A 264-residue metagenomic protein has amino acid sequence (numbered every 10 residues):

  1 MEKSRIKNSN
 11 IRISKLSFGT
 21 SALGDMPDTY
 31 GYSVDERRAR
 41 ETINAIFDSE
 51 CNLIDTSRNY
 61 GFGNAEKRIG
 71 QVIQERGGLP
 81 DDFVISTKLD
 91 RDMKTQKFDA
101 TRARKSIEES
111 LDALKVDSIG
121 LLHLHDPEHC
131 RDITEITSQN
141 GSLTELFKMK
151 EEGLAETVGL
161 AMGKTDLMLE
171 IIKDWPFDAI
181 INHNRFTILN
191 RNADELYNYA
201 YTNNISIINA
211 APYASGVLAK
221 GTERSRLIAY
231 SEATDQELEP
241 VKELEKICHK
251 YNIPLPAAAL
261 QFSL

Functional and structural regions predicted by a protein language model:
M1-F83: N-terminal binding-site loop/beta-alpha segment at the start of enzyme catalytic domains that lines or forms
I6, F18, I46, I54 (+9 more regions): Conserved, mostly hydrophobic/aromatic
L23-R37, L89-R104, I133-T134: Active-site mouth loops of central-metabolism enzymes
Y32-I46, F98-K115, G163-I171: Short, acidic/polar
C51, V116-I119, A155, F177: A structural motif
S57-E66, D92-K97, C130-R131, F186-N192: Acidic-and-aromatic substrate-binding clefts and catalytic sites of carbohydrate-active enzymes
L111-I133: Active-site groove signature of glycoside hydrolases
P127-L264: Beta/alpha (TIM)-barrel catalytic core signal, keyed to glycine-rich beta->alpha loops juxtaposed to Asp/Glu that bind
